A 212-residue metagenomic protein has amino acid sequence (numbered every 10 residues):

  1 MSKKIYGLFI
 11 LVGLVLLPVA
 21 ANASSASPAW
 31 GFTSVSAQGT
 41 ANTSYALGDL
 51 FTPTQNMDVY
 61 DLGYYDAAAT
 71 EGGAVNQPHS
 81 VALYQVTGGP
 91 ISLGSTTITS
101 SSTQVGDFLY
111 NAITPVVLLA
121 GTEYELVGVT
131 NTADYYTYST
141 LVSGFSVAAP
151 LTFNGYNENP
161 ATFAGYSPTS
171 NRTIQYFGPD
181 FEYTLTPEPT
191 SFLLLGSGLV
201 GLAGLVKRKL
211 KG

Functional and structural regions predicted by a protein language model:
Y6-S27, D180-S197: Short, threonine-centered small-residue motifs that mark membrane-proximal processing/anchoring sites and TM-junction
A21-A41: Boundary/junction segments of secreted and surface-exposed precursor proteins
P28-T33, T70-V75, G128-L185: Short, surface-exposed beta-strand/loop patches at domain edges that form aromatic-rich interfacial subsites
N42-T52, F108-N111: Short beta-strands within extracellular/lumenal beta-sheet-rich domains
P53-D61: Extended extracellular/luminal ectodomain segments enriched in beta-structured repeat modules
Y60-G72: Short amphipathic, basic-aromatic surface patches that mediate peripheral association with negatively charged
G73-F153: Aromatic- and Gly/Pro-enriched, solvent-exposed loop/edge beta-strand patches characteristic of beta-rich domains
A203-G212: C-terminal membrane-anchoring or membrane-association module
